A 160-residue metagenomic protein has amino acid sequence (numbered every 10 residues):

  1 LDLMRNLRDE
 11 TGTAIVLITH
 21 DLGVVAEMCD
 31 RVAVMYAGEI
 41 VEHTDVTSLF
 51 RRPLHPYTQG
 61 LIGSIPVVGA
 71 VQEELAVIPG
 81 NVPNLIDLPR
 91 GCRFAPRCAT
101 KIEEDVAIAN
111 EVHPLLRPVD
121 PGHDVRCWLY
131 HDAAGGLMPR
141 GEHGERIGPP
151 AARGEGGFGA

Functional and structural regions predicted by a protein language model:
L1-E74: P-loop NTP-binding/switch modules centered on Walker-like glycine-rich loops
D45-F158: Charged, flexible cofactor/metal-binding loops and thiol motifs
